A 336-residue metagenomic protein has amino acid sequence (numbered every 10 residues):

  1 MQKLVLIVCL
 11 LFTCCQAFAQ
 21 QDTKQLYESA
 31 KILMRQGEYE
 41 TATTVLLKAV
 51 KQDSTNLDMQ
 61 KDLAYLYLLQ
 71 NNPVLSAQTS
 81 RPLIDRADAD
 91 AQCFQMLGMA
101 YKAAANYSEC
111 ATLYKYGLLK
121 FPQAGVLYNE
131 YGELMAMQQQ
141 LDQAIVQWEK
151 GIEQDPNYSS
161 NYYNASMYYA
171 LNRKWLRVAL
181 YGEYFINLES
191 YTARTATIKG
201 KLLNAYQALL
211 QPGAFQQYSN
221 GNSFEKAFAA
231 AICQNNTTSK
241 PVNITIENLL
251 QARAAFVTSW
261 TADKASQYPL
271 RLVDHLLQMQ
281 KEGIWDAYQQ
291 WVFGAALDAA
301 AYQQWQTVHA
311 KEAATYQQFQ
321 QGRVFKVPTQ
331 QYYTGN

Functional and structural regions predicted by a protein language model:
M59, C93, L127, N161 (+1 more regions): TPR alpha-solenoid repeat register
D62-Y65, Q95-M96, E130, N164 (+1 more regions): Canonical tetratricopeptide repeat
S159-N336: Eukaryotic alpha-helical solenoid repeat scaffolds
